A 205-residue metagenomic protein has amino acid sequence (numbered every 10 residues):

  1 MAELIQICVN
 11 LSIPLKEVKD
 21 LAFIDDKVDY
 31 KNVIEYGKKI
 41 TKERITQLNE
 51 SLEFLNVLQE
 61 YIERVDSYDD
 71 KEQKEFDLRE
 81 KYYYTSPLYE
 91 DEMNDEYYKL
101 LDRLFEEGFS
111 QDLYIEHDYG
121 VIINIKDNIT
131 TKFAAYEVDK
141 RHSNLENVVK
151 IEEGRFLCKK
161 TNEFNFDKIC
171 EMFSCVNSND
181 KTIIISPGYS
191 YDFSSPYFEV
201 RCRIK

Functional and structural regions predicted by a protein language model:
M1-S12: Basic helix-turn-helix/winged-helix DNA-binding cores and closely related short helical interaction motifs
E3, K19-Q73: Short, charged amphipathic alpha-helical surface segments
L4-I5, E96-L100, K168-M172: Hydrophobic side chains in well-ordered alpha-helices
L15-E17: Short coil-to-helix segment of the ABC ATPase nucleotide-binding domain corresponding to the Q-loop/switch region
V28-T41, F76-K81, L88-D91, C158-T161: N-terminal short leaders/motifs
E53-G154: Mid-protein regulatory/catalytic core that forms ligand/cofactor-binding pockets and protein-protein interaction
E116-K205: C-terminal regulatory/effector modules of DNA-binding transcriptional regulators
